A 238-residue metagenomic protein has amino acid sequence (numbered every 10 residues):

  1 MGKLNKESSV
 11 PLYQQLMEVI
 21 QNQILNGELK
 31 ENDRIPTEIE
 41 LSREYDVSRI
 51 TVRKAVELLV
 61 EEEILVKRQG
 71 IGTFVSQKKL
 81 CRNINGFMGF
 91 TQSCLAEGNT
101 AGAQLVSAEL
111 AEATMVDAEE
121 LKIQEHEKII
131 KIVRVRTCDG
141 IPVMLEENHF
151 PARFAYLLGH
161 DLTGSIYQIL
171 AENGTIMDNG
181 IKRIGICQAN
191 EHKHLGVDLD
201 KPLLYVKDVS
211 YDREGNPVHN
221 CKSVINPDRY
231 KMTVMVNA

Functional and structural regions predicted by a protein language model:
M1-D46: Extreme N-terminal segment that seeds HTH/winged-HTH DNA-binding domains in transcriptional regulators
Y13, F74-F87: Short, cationic-aromatic polyanion-contact patches
E28-D33, E61-G70, S76: Beta-hairpin "wing" of winged helix-turn-helix
V56-E57: Short, hydrophobic-biased segments on the C-terminal half of alpha helices that form "recognition helices"
T100-A238: C-terminal all-alpha effector/ligand-binding and dimerization domain of prokaryotic HTH-type transcriptional repressors
